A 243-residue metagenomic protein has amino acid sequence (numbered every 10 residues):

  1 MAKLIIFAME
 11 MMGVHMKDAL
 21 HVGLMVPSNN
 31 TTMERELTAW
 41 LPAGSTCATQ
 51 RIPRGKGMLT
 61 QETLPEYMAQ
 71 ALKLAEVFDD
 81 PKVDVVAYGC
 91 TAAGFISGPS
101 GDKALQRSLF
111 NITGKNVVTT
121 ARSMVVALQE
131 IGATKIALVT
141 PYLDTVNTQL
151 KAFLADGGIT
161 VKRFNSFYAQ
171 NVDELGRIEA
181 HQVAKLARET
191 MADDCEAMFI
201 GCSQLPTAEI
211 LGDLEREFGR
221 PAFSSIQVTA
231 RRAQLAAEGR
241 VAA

Functional and structural regions predicted by a protein language model:
F7-K73, V139, T145-E179: N-terminal glycine-rich anion-binding loop in soluble enzyme alpha/beta folds
Q70-E76, E179-M191: A short, acidic, amphipathic alpha-helical segment used as a generic capping/interface helix at domain edges
F78-N116: Glycine/small-residue-rich loop that forms an oxyanion/phosphate-binding "nest" at active or ligand-binding sites
D84-G89, A137-V139, C195-C202: Periplasmic-binding protein-like
L105, L109-Q170, A242: Conserved beta-alpha
N171-E174, A222-V241: Short, flexible loop segments at boundaries between secondary-structure elements
K185-E217, T229-A230: Hydrophobic alpha-helical
